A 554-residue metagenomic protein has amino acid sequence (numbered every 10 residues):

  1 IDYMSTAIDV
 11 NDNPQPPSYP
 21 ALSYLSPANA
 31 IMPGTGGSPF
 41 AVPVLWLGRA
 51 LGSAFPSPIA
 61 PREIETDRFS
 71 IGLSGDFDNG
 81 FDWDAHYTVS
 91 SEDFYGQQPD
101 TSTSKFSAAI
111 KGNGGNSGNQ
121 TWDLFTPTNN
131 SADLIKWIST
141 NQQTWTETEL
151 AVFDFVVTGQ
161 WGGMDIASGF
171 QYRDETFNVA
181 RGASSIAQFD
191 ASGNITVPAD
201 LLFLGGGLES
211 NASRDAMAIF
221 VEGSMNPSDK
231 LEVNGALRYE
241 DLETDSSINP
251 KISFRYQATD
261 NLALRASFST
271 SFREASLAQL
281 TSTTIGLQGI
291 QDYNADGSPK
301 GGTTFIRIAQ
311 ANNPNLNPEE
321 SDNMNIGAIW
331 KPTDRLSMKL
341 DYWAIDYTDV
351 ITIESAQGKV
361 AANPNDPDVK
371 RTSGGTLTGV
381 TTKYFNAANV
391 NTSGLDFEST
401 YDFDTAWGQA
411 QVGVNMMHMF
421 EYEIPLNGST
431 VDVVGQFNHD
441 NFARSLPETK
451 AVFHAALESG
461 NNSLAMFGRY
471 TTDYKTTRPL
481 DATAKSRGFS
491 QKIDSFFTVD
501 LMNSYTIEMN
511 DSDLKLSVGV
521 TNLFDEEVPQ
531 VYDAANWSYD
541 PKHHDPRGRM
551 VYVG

Functional and structural regions predicted by a protein language model:
I1-A216, S269-N315, K339-S393, F437 (+1 more regions): Surface-exposed, low-complexity loop segments enriched in small/polar and acidic residues
I1-S5, A85-S91, S168-D174, G235-Y239 (+8 more regions): Transmembrane beta-barrel strands of outer-membrane/channel proteins
E63-F69, E149-A151, S213-M217, S246-I248 (+7 more regions): Residues that define the transmembrane beta-barrel architecture of outer-membrane proteins
G75-F77, G159-W161, V221-M225, L231 (+7 more regions): Residue-level signature of outer-membrane beta-barrel architecture
G80-W83, M164-I166, K230-V233, N261-L264 (+4 more regions): Repeated loop/turn-to-beta-strand initiation elements of outer-membrane beta-barrel proteins
Q97, K105, S269, G286 (+4 more regions): C-terminal beta-signal and terminal closure region of outer-membrane beta-barrel proteins
N226, S337, Y342-R478: Gram-negative outer-membrane beta-barrel transporters
F420, R469-L480, T506-G554: C-terminal beta-signal and adjacent terminal beta-strands/loops of Gram-negative outer-membrane beta-barrel proteins
